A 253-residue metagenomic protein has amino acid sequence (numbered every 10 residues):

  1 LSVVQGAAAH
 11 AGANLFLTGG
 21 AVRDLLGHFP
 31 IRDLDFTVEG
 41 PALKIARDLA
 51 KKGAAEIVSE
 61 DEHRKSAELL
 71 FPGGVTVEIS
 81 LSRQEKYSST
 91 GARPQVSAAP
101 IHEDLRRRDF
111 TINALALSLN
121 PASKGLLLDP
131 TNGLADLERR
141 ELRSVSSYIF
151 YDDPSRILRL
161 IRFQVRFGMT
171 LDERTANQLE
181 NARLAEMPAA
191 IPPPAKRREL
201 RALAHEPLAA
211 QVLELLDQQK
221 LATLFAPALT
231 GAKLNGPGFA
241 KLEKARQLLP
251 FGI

Functional and structural regions predicted by a protein language model:
L1-I253: Catalytic cores of the polymerase beta-like nucleotidyltransferase superfamily and closely associated nucleotide
